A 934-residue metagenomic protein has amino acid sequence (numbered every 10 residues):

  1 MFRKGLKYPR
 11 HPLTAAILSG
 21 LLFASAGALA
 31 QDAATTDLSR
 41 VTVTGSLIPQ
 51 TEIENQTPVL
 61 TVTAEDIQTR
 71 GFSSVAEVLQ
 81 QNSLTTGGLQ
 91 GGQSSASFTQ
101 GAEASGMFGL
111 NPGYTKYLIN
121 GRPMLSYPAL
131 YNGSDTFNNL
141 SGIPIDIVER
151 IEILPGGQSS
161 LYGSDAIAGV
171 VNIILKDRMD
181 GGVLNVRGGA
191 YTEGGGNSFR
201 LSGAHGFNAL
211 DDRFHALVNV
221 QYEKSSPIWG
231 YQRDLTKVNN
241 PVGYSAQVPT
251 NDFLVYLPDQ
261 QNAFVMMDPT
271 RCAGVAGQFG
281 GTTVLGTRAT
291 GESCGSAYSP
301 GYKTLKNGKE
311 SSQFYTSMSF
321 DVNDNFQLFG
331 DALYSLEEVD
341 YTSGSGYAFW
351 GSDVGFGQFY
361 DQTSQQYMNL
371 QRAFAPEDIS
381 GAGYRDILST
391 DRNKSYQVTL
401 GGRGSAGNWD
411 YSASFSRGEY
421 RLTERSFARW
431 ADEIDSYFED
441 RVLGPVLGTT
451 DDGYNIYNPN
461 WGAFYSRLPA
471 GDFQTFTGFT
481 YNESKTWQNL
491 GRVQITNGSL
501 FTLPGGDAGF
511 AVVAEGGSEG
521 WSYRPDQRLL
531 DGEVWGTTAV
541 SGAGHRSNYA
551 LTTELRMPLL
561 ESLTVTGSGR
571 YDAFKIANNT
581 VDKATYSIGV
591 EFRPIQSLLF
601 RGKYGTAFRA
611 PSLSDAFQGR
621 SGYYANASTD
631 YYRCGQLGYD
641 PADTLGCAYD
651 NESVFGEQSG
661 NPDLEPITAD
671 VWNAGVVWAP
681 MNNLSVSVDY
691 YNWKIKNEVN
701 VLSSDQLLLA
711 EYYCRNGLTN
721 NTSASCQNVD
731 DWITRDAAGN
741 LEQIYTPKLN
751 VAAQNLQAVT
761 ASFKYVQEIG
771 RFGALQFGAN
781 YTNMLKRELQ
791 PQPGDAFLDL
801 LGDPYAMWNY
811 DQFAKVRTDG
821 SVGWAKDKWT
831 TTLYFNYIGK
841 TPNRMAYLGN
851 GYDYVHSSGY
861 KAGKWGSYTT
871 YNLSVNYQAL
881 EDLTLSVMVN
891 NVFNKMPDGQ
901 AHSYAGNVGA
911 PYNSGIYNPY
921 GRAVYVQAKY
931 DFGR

Functional and structural regions predicted by a protein language model:
A33-T35, R178-G181, L210-R213, N323-F326 (+11 more regions): Short loop/turn motifs that connect adjacent beta-strands in outer-membrane beta-barrel proteins
S39-R70, Y127-N132: N-terminal periplasmic "start-of-domain" segments of outer-membrane beta-barrel proteins
T51, A76, Q80-P123: Extracytoplasmic beta-strand/coil segments of soluble accessory domains associated with Gram-negative outer-membrane
V75-V78, N82, E103-G106, N138-S141 (+2 more regions): N-terminal periplasmic accessory domains that precede and gate Gram-negative outer-membrane beta-barrel machines
R122-P155: Short acidic/polar hinge/loop motifs at secondary-structure boundaries that mediate gating or recognition
N132, D234-G243, A273-K309, Y315 (+5 more regions): Surface-exposed, low-complexity loop segments enriched in small/polar and acidic residues
R425, D432-E433, K603-G605, G622 (+5 more regions): C-terminal beta-signal and terminal closure region of outer-membrane beta-barrel proteins
S685, K696, L785-E788, N836-G849 (+1 more regions): C-terminal beta-signal and adjacent terminal beta-strands/loops of Gram-negative outer-membrane beta-barrel proteins
